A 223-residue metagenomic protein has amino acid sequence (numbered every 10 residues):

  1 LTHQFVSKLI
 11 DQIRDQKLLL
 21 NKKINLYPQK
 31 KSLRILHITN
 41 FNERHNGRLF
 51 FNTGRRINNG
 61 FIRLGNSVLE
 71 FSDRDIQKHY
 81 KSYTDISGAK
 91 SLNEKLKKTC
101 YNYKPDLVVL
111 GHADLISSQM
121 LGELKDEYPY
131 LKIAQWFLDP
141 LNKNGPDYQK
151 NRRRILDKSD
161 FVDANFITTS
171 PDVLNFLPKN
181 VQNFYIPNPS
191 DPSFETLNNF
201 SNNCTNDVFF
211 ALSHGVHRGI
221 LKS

Functional and structural regions predicted by a protein language model:
T2-Y83, S87, Y103, H112 (+2 more regions): Nucleotide-sugar donor-binding catalytic core of glycosyltransferases
L33, H112, K125-I133: Short, conserved structural micro-motifs that define repeat-unit consensus positions and nucleotide-binding loops
I62, L121-Y128: Surface-exposed amphipathic alpha-helices with a cationic face
D85-T99: A short, well-structured beta->alpha microelement
C100-V108: Proline-aspartate-enriched helix->loop->beta-strand connector
V109-L110, A134-Q135, F209: Structural recognition of the beta-strand scaffold that forms the well-ordered cores of secreted hydrolase catalytic
L131-Y148: A short, histidine- and acid-enriched strand-loop-helix "catalytic/donor-clamping" loop that lines the nucleotide-sugar
